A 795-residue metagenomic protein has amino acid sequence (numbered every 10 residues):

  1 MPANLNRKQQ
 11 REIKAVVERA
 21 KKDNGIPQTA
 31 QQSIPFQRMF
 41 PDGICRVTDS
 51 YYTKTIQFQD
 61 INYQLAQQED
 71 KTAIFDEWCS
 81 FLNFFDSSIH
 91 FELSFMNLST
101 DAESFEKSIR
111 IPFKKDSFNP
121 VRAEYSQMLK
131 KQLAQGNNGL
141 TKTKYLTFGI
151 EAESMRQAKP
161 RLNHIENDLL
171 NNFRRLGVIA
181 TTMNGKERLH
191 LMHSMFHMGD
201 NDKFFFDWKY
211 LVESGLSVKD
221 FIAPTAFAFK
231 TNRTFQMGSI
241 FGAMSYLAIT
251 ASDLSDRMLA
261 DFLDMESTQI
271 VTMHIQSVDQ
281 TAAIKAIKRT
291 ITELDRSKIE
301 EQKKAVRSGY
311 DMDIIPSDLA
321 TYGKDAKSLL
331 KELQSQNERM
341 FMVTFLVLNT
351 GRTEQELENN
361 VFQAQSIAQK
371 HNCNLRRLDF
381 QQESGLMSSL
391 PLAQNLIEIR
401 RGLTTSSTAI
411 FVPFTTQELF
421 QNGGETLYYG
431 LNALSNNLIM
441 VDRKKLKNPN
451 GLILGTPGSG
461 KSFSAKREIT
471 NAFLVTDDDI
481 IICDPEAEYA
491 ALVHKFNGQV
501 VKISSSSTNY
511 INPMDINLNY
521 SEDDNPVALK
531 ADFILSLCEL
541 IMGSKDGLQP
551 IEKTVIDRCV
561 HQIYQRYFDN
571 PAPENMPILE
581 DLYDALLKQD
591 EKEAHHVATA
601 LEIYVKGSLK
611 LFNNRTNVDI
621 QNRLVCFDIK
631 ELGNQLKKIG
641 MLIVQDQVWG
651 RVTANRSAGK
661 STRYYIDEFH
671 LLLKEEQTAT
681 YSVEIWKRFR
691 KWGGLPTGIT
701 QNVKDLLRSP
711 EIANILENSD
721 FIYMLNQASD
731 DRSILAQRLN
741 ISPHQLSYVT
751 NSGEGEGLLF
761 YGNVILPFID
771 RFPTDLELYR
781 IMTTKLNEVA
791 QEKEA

Functional and structural regions predicted by a protein language model:
P2-T416: Extended, folded cores of ATP/NTP-driven motor/assembly subunits in large transport and secretion machines
I61, Q68-S87, S94, L98 (+11 more regions): P-loop NTPase motor domains
I453: Hydrophobic anchor at the beta1->P-loop junction of P-loop NTPases
K461: Conserved lysine of the Walker
S464: Hydrophobic positions on the alpha1 helix immediately C-terminal to the Walker A/P-loop
N471-I481: Post-Walker A helix-loop "phosphate-sensing" segment adjacent to the P-loop in P-loop NTPases
N497-V501, E711-M724: A short helix-turn-beta junction within AAA+ P-loop NTPase domains corresponding to the substrate/partner-engaging
L739-E794: Conserved P-loop NTPase
